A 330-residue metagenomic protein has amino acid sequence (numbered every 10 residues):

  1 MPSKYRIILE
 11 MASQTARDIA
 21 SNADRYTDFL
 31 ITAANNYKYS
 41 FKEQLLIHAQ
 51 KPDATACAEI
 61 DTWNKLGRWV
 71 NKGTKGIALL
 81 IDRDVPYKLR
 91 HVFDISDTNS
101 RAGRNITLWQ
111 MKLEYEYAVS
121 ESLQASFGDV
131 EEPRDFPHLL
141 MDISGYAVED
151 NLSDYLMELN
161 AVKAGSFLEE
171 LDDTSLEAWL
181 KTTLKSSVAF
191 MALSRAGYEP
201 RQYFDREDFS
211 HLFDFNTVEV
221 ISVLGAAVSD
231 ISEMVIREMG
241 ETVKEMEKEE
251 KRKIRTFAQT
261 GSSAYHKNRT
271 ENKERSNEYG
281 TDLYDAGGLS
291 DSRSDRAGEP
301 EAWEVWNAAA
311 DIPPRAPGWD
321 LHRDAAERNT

Functional and structural regions predicted by a protein language model:
M1-S276, A297-E301, P313, E327-T330: N-terminal accessory/interface modules of nucleic-acid-binding and processing proteins
K65, M111, V305-A308, L321: Intrinsic disorder/low-complexity segments enriched in polar/charged and small flexible residues
F136, G145, D154, L180 (+4 more regions): A hydrophobic alpha-helical transmembrane-helix feature that marks the membrane cores and membrane-interface segments
S276-P300: Short, charged/polar N-terminal "headpieces" of proteins
A308-N329: Negatively charged, Asp/Glu-rich surface segments that serve as flexible interaction/assembly modules
